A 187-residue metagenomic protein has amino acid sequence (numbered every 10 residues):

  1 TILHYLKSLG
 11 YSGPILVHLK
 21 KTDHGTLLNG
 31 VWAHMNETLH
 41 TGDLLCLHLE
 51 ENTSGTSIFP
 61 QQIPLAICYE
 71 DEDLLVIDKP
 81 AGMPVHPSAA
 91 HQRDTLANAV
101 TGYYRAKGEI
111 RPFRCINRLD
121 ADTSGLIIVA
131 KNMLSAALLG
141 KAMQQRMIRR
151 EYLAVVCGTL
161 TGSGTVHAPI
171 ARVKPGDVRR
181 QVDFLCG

Functional and structural regions predicted by a protein language model:
T1-G187: RNA pseudouridine synthases
